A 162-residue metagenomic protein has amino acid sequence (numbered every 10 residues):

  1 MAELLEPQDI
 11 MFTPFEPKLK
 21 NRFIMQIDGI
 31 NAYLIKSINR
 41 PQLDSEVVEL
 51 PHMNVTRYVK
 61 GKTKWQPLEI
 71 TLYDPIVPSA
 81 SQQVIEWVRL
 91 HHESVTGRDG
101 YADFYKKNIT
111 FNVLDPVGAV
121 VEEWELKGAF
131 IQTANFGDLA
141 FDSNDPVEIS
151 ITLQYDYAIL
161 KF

Functional and structural regions predicted by a protein language model:
M1-F162: Glycine-rich, low-complexity intrinsically disordered segments
